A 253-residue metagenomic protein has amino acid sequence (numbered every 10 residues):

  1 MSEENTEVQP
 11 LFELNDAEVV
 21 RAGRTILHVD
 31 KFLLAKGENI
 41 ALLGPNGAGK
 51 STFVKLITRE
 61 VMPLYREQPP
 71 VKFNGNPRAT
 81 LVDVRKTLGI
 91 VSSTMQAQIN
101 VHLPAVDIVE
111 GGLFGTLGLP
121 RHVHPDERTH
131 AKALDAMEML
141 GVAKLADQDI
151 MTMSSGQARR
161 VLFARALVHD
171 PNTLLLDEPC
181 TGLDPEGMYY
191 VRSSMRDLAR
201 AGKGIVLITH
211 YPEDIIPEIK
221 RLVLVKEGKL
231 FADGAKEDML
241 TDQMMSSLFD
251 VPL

Functional and structural regions predicted by a protein language model:
E110, P125-L145: Conserved ABC ATPase "signature" region
D149-M153: Conserved ABC ATPase signature
F163: Hydrophobic anchor residue at the start of the ABC signature
D170: Conserved catalytic motifs of ABC-family nucleotide-binding domains
L174-D177: Catalytic Walker B motif of ABC-type/P-loop ATPase nucleotide-binding domains
T209-H210: H-loop/switch region of ABC-family ATPase nucleotide-binding domains
L222-A235: H-loop (His-switch) and adjacent beta-strand-loop-beta switch element of ABC-type ATPase nucleotide-binding domains
